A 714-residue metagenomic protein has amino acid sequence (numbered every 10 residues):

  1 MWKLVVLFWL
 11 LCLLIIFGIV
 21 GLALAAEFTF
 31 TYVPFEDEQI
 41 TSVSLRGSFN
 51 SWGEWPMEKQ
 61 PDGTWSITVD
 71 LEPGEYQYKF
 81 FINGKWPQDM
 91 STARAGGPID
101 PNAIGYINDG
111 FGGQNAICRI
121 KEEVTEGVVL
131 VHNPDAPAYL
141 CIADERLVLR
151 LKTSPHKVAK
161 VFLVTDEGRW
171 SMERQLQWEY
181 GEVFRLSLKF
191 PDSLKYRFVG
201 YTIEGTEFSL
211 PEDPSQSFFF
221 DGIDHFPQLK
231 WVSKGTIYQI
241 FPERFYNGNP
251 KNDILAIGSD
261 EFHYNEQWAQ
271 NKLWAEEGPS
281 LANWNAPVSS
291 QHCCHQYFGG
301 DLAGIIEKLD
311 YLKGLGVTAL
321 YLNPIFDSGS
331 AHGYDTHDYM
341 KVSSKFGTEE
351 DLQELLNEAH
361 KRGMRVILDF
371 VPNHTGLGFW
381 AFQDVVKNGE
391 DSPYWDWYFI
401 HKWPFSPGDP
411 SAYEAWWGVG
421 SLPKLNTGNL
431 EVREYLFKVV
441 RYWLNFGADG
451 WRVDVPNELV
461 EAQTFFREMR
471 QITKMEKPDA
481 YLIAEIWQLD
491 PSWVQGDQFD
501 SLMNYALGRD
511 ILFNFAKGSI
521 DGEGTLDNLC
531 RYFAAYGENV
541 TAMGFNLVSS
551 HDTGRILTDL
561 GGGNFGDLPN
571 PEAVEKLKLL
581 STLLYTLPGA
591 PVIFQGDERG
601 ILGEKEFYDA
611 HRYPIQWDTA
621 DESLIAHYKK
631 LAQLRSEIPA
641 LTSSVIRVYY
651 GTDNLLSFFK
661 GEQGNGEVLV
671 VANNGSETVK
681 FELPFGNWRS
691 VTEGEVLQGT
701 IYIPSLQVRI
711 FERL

Functional and structural regions predicted by a protein language model:
A26-E75, N83-C118, P155-P191, Y201-P214: Aromatic-rich carbohydrate-binding modules that target alpha-glucans
I107-H156, P227-K230: Non-catalytic, glycine-rich low-complexity segments
L151, I240, L312, L322 (+10 more regions): Conserved, mostly hydrophobic/aromatic
P242-A319, I325-F446, E468-M475, S492: Substrate-binding/active-site clefts of carbohydrate-active enzymes
E243, G496, F545-G566, S581-D621: Aromatic/acidic polysaccharide-binding cleft in carbohydrate-active enzymes
Q353-L368, N373-E390, K438-R441, D449-G544 (+5 more regions): Active-site-proximal helices and loops of the catalytic beta/alpha 8
V648-P684: Carbohydrate-binding surface patches
Q698-L714: C-terminal beta-strand-rich structural cap/linker in extracellular carbohydrate-active enzymes
